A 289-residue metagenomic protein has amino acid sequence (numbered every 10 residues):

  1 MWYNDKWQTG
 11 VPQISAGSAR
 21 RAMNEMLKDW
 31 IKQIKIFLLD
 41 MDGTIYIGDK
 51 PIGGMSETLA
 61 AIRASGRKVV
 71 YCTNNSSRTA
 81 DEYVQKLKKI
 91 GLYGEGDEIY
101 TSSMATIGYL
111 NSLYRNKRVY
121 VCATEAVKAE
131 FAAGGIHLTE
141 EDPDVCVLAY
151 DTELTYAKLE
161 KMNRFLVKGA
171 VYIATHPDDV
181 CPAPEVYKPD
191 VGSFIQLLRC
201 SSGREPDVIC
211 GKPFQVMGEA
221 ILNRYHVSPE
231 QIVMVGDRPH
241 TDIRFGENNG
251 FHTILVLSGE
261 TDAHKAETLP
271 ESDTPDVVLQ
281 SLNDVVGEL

Functional and structural regions predicted by a protein language model:
Y3-K6: Short, positively charged and aromatic/hydrophobic N-terminal segments
S15-R20, N24-M41, Y46-S65, D81-Y100 (+1 more regions): Asp-based, Mg2+/Mn2+-dependent phosphohydrolase catalytic module
N75: Conserved phosphate/oxyanion-binding catalytic-loop motifs
